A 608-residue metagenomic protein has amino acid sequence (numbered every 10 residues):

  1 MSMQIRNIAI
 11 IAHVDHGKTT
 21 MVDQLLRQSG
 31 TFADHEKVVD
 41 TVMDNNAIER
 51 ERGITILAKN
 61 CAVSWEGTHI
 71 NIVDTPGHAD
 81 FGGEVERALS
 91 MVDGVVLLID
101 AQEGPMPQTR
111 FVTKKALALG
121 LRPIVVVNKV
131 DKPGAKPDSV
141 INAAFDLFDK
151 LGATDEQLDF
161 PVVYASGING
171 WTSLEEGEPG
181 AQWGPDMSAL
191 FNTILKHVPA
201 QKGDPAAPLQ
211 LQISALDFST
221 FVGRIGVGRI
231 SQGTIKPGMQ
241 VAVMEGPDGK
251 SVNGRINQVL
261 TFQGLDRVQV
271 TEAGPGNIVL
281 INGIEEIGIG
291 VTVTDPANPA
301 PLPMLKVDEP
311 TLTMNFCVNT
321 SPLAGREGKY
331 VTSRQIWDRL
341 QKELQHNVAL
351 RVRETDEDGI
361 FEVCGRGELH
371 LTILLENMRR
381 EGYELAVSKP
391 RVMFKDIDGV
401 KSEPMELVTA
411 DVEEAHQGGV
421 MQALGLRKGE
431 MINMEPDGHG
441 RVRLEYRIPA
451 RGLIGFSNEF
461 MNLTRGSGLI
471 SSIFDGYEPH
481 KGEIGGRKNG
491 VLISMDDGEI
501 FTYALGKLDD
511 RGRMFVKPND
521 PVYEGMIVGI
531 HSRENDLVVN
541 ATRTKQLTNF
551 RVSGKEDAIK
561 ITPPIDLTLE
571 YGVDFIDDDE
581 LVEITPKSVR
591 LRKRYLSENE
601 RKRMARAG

Functional and structural regions predicted by a protein language model:
M1-H16, A101-V222, G233-I235, M239-V241 (+4 more regions): P-loop NTPase catalytic nucleotide-binding module
M1-I99, E103, A143, L216-S219: P-loop NTPase switch module centered on the Walker A-proximal segment
K37-D40, L151-V163, Q201-Q212, D248-F262 (+8 more regions): Interdomain boundary/hinge elements
S166, T355-H370: Short glycine/threonine-rich beta-strand-turn micro-motifs
Q210-M314, A324-R326, N489, D497-T548 (+2 more regions): Conserved nucleotide-binding/hydrolysis modules and their immediate coupling elements across P-loop/ASCE NTPase motors
T234, I284-E286, G365-L371, E413-Q417 (+1 more regions): Helix N-cap motif at beta-to-alpha junctions
F262, R267-V270, S402, I448 (+2 more regions): Long insertion/accessory domains within large nucleic-acid-processing enzymes
S321-L344, T562: A short, contiguous, amphipathic alpha-helix enriched in charged residues
